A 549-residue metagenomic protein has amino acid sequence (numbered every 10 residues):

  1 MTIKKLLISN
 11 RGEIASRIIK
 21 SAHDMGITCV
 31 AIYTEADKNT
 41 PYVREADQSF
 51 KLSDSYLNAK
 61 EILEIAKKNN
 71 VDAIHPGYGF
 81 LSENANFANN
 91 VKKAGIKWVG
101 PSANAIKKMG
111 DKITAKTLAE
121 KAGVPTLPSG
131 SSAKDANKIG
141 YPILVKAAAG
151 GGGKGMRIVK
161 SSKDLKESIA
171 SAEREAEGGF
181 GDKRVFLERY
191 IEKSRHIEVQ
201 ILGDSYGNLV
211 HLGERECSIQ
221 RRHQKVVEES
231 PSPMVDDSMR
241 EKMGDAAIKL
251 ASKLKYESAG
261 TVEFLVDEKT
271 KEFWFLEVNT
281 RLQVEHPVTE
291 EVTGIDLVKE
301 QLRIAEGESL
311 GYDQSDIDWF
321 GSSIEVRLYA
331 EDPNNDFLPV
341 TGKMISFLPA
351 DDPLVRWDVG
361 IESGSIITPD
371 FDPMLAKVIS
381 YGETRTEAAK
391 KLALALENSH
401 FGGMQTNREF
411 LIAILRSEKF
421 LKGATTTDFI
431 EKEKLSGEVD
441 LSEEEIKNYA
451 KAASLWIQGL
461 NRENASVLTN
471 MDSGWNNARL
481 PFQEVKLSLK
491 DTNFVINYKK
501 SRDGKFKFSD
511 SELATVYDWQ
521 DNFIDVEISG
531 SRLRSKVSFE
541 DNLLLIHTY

Functional and structural regions predicted by a protein language model:
M1-V262, V266-H286: N-terminal beta-alpha lobe that positions the nucleotide/phosphoryl donor in ATP/NTP-coupled carboxylate activation
A73, S82-N90, N335, I528-Y549: Structured, non-catalytic alpha/beta "coupling" segments that mediate domain-domain communication and provide generic
N137-P142, R479-Q483, K499-D503, D518-N522 (+1 more regions): A short, compositionally biased
S161, G203-N208, D267-T270, E306 (+4 more regions): Short acidic-glycine loop/turn motifs at beta-strand connectors
I201, V266, L328-A330, S346 (+3 more regions): Hydrophobic side chains in beta-strands
P287-F508: Catalytic cores of soluble metabolic enzymes centered on carboxylation/carboxyl-transfer
D296, K500-L533, N542: Conserved nucleotide-binding/hydrolysis modules and their immediate coupling elements across P-loop/ASCE NTPase motors
S488-T492, S509-S511, S529-S531, H547-Y549: Short strand-coil-strand connectors
